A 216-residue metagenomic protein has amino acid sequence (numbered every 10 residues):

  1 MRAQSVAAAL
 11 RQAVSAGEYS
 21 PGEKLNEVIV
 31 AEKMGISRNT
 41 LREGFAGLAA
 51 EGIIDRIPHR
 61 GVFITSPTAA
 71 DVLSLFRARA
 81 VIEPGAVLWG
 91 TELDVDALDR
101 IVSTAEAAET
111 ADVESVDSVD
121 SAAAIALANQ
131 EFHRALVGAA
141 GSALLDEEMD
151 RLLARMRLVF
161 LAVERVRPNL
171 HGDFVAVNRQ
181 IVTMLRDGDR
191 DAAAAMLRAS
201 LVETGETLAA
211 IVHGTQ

Functional and structural regions predicted by a protein language model:
M1-E92, A210-Q216: Short linear motifs at protein or domain termini
T68-A69, F160-E164: Short alpha-helical transmembrane interface motifs in multi-pass membrane proteins
L75, V95-A162, F174-M184, A192-T204: Conserved amphipathic alpha-helical segments that form helical-bundle/coiled-coil interaction surfaces
G90, A140, V163-E164, V212: Helix-loop junctions at the membrane-solvent interface of multi-pass transporters, primarily the C-terminal
L170-G172: Active-site loop of classical SDR/Rossmann-like NAD(P)-dependent oxidoreductases, centered on the catalytic Tyr-X3-Lys
